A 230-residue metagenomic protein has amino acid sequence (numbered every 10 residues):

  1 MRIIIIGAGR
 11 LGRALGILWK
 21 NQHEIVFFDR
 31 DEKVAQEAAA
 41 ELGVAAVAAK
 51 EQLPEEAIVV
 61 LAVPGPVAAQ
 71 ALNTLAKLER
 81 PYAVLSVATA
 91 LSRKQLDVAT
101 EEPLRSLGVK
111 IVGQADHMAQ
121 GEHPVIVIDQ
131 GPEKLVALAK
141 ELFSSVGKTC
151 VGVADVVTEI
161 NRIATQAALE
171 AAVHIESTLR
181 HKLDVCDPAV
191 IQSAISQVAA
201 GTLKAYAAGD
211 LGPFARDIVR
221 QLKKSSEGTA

Functional and structural regions predicted by a protein language model:
M1-A48, H181-K182: NAD(P)+-binding Rossmann beta1-loop-alpha1 motif at the extreme N-terminus of oxidoreductases
N21, E41-G43, R80, A99-P103 (+1 more regions): Short, structured coil segments at secondary-structure junctions
E24, A45, A83, R105-L107 (+1 more regions): Conserved beta-strand segments of alpha/beta enzyme cores
E32-E37, S92-Q95, E133-L135: Short, charged/polar "capping" segments at the starts of alpha-helices and the immediately preceding loops
E51, A57-M118: Rossmann-like NAD(P)(H) cofactor-binding subdomain of soluble oxidoreductases
D97-R105, Q120-A199: Internal alpha-helical scaffold of NAD(P)-dependent oxidoreductase catalytic cores
M118-E122, E133-A137, E141-K148, A207-T229: C-terminal substrate-binding/catalytic lobe of Rossmann-fold NAD(P)-dependent dehydrogenases
E176-A230: Interdomain hinge/lid region at the active-site interface of Rossmann-like NAD(P)-dependent oxidoreductases
